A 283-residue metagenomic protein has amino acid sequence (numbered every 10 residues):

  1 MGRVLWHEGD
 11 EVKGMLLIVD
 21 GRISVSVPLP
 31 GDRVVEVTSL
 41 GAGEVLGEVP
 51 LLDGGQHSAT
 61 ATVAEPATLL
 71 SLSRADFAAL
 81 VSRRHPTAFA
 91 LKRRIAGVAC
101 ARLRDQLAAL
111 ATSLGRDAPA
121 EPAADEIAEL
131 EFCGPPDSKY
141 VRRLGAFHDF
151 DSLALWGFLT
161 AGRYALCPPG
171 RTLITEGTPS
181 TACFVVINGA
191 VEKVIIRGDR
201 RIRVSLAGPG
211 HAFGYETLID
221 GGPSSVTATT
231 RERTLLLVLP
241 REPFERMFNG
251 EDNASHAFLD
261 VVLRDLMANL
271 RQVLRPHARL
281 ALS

Functional and structural regions predicted by a protein language model:
M1-S283: Cytosolic regulatory regions built on CNB/CRP/Popeye-like sensor folds
